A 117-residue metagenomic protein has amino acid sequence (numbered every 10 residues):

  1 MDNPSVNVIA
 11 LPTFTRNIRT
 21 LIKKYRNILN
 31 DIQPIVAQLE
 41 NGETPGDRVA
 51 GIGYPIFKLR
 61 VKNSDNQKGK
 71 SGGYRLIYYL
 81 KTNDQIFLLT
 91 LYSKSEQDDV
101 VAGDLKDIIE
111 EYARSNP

Functional and structural regions predicted by a protein language model:
M1-K68, T82-N83, S95-P117: Basic, Lys/Arg-enriched alpha-helical interface segments
K58, G73-K81, Q85-L91: Short, hydrophobic/aromatic-rich beta-strand segments within well-structured domains
